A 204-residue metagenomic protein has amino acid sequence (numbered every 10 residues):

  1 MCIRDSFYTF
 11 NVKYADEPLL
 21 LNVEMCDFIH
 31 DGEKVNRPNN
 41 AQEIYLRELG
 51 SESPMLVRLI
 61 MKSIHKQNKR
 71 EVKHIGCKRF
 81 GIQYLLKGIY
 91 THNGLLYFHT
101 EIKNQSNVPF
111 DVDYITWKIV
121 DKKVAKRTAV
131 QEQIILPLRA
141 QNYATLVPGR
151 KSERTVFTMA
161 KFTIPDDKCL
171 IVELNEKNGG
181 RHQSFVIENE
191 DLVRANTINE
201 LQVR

Functional and structural regions predicted by a protein language model:
M1-I3: Short, small-residue-biased leader/transition segments that mark boundaries at the very start of proteins
T9-D31, E188-V193: Short beta-strand edge segments in extracellular beta-sheet folds
D31-G76: A eukaryote-biased signal for short, well-structured alpha-helical docking elements
Y84-L95, T145-V147: Short, solvent-exposed beta-strand/turn "edge" segments of beta-rich domains on protein surfaces
I102-S106: Asparagine-centered strand-capping/turn motif at beta-strand->loop junctions
N107-R150: The feature marks short-to-medium sequence segments in extracytoplasmic or secretory-pathway proteins
Q133-S184: Short, solvent-exposed, Trp/other aromatic-anchored flexible loops in extracytoplasmic proteins
H182-R204: Acidic, serine/threonine- and proline-rich intrinsically disordered appendage/tail regions
